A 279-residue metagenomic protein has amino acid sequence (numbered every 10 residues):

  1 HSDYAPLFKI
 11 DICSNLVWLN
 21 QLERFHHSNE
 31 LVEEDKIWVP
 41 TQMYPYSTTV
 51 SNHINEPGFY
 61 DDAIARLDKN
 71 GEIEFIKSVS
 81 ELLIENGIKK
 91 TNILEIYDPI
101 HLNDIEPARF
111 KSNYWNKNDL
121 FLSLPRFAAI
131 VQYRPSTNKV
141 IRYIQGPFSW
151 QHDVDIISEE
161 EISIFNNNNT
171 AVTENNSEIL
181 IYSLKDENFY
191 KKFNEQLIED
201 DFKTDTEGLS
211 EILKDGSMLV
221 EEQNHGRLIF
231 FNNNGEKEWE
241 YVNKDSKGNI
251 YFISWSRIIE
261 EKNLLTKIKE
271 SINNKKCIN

Functional and structural regions predicted by a protein language model:
H1-N279: Histidine-/acidic-rich catalytic cores in large beta-rich domains
